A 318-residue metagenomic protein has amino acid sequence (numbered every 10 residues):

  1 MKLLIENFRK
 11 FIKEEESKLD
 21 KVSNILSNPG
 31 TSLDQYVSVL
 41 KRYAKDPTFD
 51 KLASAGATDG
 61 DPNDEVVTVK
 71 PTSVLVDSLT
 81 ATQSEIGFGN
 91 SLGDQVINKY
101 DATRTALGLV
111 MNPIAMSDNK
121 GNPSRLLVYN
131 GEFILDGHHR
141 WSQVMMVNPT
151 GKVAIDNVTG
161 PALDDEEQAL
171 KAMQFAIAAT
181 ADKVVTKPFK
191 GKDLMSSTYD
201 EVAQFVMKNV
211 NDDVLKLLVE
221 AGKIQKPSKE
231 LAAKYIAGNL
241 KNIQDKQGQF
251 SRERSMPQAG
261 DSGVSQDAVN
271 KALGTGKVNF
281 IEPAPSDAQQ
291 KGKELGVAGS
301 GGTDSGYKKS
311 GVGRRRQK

Functional and structural regions predicted by a protein language model:
M1-E16: Short acidic, low-complexity intrinsically disordered linear motifs used for protein-protein interactions
K2-L3, K21, S32, D61 (+4 more regions): Short, solvent-exposed coil/turn linker segments
L4-I5, D20, L26-S27, D34 (+10 more regions): Compositionally biased amphipathic helical and low-complexity segments enriched in hydrophobic
E6, K21-N24, S38, K208 (+2 more regions): Intrinsically disordered, low-complexity segments used for protein-protein interactions
K10, T105, R315-Q317: Positively charged, low-complexity intrinsically disordered regions
S17-M145: Short alpha-helix boundary/capping and kink motifs at helix termini
L126-K318: Basic- and aromatic-enriched surface patches that contact anionic nucleotides/nucleic acids
